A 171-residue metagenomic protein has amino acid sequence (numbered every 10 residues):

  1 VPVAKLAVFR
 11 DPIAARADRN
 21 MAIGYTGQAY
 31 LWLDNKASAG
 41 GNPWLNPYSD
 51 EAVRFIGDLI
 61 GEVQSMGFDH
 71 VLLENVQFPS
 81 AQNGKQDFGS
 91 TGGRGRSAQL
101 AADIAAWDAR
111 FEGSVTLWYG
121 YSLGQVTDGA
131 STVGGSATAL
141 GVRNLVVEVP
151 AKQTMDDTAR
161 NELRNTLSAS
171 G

Functional and structural regions predicted by a protein language model:
V3-D11, V71-N75, R94-T132, G171: Aromatic-lined carbohydrate-recognition surfaces of secreted/lumenal glycan-active proteins
R10-G61: Active-site-adjacent "subsite" loops/lids of carbohydrate-active enzymes
W44-K85: Active-site groove signature of glycoside hydrolases
A52, I56, L100-I104, R160: Aromatic/hydrophobic pocket-lining residues that form the small-molecule binding cavity in soluble enzyme cores
I56, V63, S136-A139, T166: Generic structural signal for hydrophobic
G84-A98: Glycine-rich tight-turn/loop motif centered on a GG-T
L117-S122, V126-A159: Aromatic- and acid-rich polysaccharide-binding/catalytic face of secreted or lumenal carbohydrate-active enzymes
D157-G171: C-terminal soluble interaction/assembly domains
